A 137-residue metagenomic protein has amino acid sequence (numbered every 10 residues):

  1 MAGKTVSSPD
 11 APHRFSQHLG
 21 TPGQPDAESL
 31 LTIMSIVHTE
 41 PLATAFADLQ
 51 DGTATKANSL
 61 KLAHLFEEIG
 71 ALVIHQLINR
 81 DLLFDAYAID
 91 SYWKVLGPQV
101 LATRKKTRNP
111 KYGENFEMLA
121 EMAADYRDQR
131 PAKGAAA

Functional and structural regions predicted by a protein language model:
A2-A137: Acidic, Ser/Pro/Thr-rich low-complexity regulatory regions and the short amphipathic helical interaction modules they
